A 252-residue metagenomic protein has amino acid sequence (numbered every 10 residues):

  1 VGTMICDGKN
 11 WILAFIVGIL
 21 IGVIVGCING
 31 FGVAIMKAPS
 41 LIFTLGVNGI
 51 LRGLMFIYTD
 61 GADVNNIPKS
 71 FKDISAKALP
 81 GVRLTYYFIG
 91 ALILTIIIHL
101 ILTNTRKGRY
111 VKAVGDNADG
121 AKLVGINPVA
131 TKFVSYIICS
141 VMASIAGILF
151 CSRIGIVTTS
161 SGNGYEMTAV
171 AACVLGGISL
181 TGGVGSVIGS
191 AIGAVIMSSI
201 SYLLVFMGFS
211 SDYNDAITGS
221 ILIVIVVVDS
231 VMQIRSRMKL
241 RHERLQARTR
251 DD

Functional and structural regions predicted by a protein language model:
M4, V23, C27-I35, L54 (+8 more regions): Membrane-interface helix caps of multi-pass small-molecule transporters
G8-K9, I35-K37, N104, A130 (+2 more regions): Helix-loop interface residues and adjacent transmembrane-helix termini in multi-pass membrane transporters, primarily
N10-G18, I24-N29, V33, P80-T158: Helix-loop-helix "hairpin" substructures at the membrane interface of multi-pass membrane proteins
A14-G22, S40-N48, K132-S140, S160-A169 (+1 more regions): Alpha-helical transmembrane segments of multi-pass membrane proteins, especially transporters and channels
I19, N48, R52-G53, F88-L100 (+4 more regions): Hydrophobic core segments of alpha-helical transmembrane domains in multi-pass membrane transport and ion-translocation
M36, S40-N104, T131-V134, R153-G162 (+2 more regions): Transmembrane helix-bundle core of multi-pass membrane transporters and related energy-transducing complexes
D119, L123-A130, L204-D252: Cytosolic-side transmembrane-helix boundaries in multi-pass membrane proteins
A143, R153-G219: Transmembrane alpha-helical segments in multi-pass inner-membrane proteins
